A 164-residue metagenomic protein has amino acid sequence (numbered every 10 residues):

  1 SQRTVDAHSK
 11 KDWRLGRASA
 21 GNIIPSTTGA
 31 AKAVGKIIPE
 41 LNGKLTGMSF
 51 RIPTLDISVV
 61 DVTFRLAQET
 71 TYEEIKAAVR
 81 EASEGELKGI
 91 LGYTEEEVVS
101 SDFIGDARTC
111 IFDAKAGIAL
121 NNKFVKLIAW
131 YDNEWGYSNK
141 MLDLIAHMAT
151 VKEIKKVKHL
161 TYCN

Functional and structural regions predicted by a protein language model:
S1-V125: C-terminal substrate-binding/catalytic lobe of Rossmann-fold NAD(P)-dependent oxidoreductases
I104-N164: NAD(P)-dependent Rossmann-like dehydrogenase/reductase catalytic/cofactor-binding core
